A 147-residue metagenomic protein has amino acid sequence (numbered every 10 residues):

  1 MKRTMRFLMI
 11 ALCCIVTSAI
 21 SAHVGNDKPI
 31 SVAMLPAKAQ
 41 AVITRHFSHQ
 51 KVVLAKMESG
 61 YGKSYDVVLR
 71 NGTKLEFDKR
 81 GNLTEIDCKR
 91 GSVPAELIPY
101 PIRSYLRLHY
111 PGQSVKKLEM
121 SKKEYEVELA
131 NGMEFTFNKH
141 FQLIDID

Functional and structural regions predicted by a protein language model:
M1-N26: Bacterial Sec-dependent N-terminal signal peptides
H23-D147: Interaction-mediating elements
